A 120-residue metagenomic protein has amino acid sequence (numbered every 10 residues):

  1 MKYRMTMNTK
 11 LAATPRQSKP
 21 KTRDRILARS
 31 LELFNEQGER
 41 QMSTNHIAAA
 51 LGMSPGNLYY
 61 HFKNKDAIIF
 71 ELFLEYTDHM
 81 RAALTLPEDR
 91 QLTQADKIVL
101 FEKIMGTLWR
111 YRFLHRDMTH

Functional and structural regions predicted by a protein language model:
M1-K21, E32: N-terminal intrinsically disordered/low-complexity leader segments
L11-P15, F62, L86-R90: A short, mixed-charge helix-start or loop-turn motif at secondary-structure junctions
R25, R29, L33-E71: Helix-turn-helix
E71, T85-D117: Hydrophobic alpha-helical connector segments
L74-M80: Short, basic, alpha-helical segments at the C-terminal edge of helix-turn-helix-like DNA-binding modules
H120: A contiguous binding-surface segment within folded domains or other stable secondary-structure elements
